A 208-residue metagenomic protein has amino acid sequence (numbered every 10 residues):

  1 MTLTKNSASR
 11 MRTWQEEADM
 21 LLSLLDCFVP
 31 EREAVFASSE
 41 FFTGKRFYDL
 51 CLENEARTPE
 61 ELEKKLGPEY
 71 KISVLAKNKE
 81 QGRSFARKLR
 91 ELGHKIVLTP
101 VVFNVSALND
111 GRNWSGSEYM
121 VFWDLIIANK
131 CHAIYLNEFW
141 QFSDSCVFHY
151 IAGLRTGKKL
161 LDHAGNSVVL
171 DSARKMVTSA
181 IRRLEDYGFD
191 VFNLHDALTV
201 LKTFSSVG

Functional and structural regions predicted by a protein language model:
M1-G208: Conserved catalytic or regulatory cores that recognize and/or transform ribose-phosphate-containing ligands
